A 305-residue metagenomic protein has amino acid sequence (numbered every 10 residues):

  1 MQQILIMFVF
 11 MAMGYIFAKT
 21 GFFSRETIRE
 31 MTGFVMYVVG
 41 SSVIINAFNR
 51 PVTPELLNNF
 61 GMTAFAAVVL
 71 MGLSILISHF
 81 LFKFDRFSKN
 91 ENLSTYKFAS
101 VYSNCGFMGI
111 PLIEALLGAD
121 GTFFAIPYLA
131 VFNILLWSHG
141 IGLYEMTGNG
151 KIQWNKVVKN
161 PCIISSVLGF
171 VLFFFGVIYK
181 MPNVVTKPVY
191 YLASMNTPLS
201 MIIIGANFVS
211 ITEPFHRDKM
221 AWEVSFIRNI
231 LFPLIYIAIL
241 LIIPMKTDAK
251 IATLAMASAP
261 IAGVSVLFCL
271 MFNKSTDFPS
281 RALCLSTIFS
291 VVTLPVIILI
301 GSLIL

Functional and structural regions predicted by a protein language model:
M1-L305: Alpha-helical transmembrane segments of multi-pass small-molecule/ion transporters
